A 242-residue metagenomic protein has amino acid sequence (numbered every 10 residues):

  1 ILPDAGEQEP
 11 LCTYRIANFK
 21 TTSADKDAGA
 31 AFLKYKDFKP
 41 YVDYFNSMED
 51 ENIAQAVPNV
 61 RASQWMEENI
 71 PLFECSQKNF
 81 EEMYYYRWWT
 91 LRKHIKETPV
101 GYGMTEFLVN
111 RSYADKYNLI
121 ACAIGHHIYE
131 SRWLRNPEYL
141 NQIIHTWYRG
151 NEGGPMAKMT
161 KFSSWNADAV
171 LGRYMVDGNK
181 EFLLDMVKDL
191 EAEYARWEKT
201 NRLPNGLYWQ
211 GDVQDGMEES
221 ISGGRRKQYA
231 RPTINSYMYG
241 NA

Functional and structural regions predicted by a protein language model:
I1-N79, N136: Terminal accessory carbohydrate-recognition/targeting modules of carbohydrate-active enzymes
D4-G6, Y117, Q228: Generic marker of residues within folded, mature protein domains
N18-T22, E97, L203: Short loop/turn segments at secondary-structure transitions that flank enzyme active sites
D25-A54, N151-S164, K180, E198-A242: The feature captures the catalytic groove of carbohydrate-active enzymes
M48-D185, E191: Substrate-binding groove/exosite segments of carbohydrate-active enzymes
I144, Y194, A242: Short amphipathic alpha-helical/adjacent loop interface patches that line ligand and macromolecule-binding sites
M186, L190-N201: An active-site-proximal structural segment forming one wall of the substrate-binding cleft that immediately precedes
